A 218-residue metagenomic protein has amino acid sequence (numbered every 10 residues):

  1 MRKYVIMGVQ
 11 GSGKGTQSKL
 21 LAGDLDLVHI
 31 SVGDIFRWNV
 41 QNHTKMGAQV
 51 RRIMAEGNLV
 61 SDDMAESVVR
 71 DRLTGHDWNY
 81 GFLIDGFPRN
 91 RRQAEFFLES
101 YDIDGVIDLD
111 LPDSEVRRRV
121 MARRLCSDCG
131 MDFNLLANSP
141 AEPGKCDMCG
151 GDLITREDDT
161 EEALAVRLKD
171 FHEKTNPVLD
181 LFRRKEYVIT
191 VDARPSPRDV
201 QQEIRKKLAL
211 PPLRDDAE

Functional and structural regions predicted by a protein language model:
I6: Hydrophobic anchor at the beta1->P-loop junction of P-loop NTPases
V9: P-loop (Walker A) phosphate-binding loop of NTP-binding proteins
K14: Conserved lysine of the Walker
Q17: Hydrophobic positions on the alpha1 helix immediately C-terminal to the Walker A/P-loop
L20, D152-E218: NTP-dependent small-molecule kinase module
V28-D102, M121, L125-M131, R156 (+1 more regions): ATP-dependent small-molecule kinase phosphotransfer cores that center on conserved nucleotide phosphate-binding segments
Y101-A122, N138, E142-K145: Conserved phosphate-donor/acceptor-positioning beta-strand/loop module used by diverse small-molecule
C129, C149-G150: Short Cys/His-rich metal-coordination motifs, predominantly Zn2+-binding knuckles/fingers
